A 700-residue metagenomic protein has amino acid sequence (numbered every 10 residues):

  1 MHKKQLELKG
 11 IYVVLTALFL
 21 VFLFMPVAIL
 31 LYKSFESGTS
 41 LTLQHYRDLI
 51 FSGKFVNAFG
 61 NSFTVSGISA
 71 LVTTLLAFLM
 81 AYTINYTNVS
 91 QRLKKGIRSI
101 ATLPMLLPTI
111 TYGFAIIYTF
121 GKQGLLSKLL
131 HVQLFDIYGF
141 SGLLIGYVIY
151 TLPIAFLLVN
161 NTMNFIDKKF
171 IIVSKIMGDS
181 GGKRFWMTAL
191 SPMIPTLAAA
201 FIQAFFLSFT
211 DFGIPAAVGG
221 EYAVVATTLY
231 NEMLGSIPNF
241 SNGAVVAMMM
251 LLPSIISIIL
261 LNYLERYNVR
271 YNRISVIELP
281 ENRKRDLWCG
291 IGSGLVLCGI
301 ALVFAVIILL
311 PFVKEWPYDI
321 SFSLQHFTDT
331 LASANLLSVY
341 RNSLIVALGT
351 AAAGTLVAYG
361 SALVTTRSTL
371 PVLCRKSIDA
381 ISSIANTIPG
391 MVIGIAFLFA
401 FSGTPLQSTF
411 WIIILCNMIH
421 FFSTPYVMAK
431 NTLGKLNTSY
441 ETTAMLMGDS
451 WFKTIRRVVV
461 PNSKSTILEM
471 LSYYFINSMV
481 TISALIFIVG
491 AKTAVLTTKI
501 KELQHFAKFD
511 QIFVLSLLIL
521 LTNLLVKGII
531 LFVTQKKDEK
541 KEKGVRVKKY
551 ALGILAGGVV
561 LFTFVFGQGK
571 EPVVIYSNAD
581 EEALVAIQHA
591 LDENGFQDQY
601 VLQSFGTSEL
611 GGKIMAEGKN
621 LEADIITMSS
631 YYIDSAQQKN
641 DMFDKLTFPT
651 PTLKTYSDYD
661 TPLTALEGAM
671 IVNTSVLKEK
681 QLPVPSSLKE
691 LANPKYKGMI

Functional and structural regions predicted by a protein language model:
M1-V14, V89-K94, L261-V296, L373-R375 (+2 more regions): Transmembrane alpha-helical segments of polytopic membrane transport and secretion proteins
E7-T39, F51-N164, P192-F212, V245-L261 (+5 more regions): Membrane-water interface segments at the C-terminal ends of transmembrane alpha-helices in multi-pass inner-membrane
M177-D179, S191, M447-D449, P461 (+2 more regions): Glycine/proline-centered hinge or cleavage motifs at structural transition points of membrane proteins
F212-I237, D319-I320, I482-F509: Glycine-rich helix-loop "coupling/hinge" segments at transmembrane-helix boundaries in multipass transporters
Y230-P253: Helix-loop-helix hairpin linking two adjacent transmembrane segments in secondary transporters
Q568-A636: Early extracytoplasmic/lumenal segment of secretory-pathway proteins
L621-I626, F643-V672, K689-E690, G698-M699: A structural signal for short loop-to-beta-strand junctions that line the ligand-binding cleft of periplasmic/secreted
E679-Y696: Flexible hinge/capping segments at coil-to-helix
